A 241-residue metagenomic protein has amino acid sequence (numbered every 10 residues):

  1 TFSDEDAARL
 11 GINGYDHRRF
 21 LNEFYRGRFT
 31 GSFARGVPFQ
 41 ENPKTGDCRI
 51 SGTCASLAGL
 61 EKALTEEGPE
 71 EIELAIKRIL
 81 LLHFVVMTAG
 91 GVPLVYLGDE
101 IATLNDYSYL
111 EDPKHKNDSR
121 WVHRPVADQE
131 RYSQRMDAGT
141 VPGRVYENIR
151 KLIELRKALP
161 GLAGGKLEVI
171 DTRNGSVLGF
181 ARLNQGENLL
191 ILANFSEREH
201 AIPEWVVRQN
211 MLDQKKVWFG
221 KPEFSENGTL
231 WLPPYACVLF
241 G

Functional and structural regions predicted by a protein language model:
T1-G241: Active-site and adjacent substrate-binding regions of carbohydrate-active enzymes
